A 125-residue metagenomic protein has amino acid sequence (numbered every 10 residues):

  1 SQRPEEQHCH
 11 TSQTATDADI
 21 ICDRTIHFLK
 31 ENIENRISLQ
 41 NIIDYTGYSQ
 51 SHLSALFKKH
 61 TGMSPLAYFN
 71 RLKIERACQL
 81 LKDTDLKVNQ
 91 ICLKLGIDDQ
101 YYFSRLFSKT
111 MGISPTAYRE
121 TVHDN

Functional and structural regions predicted by a protein language model:
S1-Q13, D17-I20, R24: An amphipathic alpha-helical interaction segment
Q2-P4, N32-I33, V122: A general structural signal marking secondary-structure boundaries and capping sites
P4, K59, I74-A77: Hydrophobic alpha-helical segments, especially transmembrane helices and their immediate juxtamembrane helical caps
T14-A18, E31, T46: Residue-level marker of regulatory loop/turn positions in helix-turn-helix DNA-binding domains and in histidine
I20-F28, F69, E75-Q79: Pre-recognition alpha-helix immediately N-terminal to the DNA-recognition helix within helix-turn-helix or winged-helix
F28-K30, R36-L72, L86, C92-A117: Basic/polar phosphate-binding segments, predominantly the helix-turn-helix DNA-binding elements of transcriptional
F69-C78, A117-N125: Short, basic, alpha-helical segments at the C-terminal edge of helix-turn-helix-like DNA-binding modules
